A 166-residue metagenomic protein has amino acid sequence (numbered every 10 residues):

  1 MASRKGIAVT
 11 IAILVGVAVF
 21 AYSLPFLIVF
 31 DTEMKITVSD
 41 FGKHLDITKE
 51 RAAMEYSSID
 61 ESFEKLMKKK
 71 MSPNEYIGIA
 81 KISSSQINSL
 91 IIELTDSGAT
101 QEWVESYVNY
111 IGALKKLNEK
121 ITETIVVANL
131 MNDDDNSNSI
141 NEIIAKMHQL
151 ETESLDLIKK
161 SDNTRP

Functional and structural regions predicted by a protein language model:
M1-V9: Short, low-complexity patches enriched in S/T/P/G
S3, S72-P73, T100: Alpha-helix initiation/capping motif
A8-P25: Hydrophobic membrane-insertion alpha-helices, especially the h-region of bacterial N-terminal signal peptides
A21-I36: Sec-dependent signal peptide cleavage junction
P25-I28, G98, Q149: Short, flexible coil/linker elements and helix-boundary hinge sites characteristic of intrinsically disordered
E33-A80, A113-P166: C-terminal amphipathic alpha-helix
S83: Polybasic, positively charged surfaces/segments
Q86-I111, R165-P166: Short, solvent-exposed, charged loop/turn and helix-capping segments that join or cap alpha-helices on peripheral
